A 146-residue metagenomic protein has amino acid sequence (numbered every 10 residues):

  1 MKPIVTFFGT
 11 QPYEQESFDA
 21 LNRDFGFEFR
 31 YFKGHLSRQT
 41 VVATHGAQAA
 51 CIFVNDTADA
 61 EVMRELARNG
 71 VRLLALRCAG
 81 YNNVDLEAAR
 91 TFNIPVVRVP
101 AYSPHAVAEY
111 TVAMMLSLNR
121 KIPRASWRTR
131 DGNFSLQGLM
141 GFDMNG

Functional and structural regions predicted by a protein language model:
M1-K2, N145: Immediate post-signal peptide segment of exported/extracytoplasmic ligand-binding proteins
K2-P95: An N-terminal-biased, well-structured beta-alpha scaffold segment characteristic of Rossmann-like dinucleotide-binding
F92-I94, P100-G146: Phosphate-binding beta-alpha-beta segment of Rossmann-like dinucleotide-binding domains, i.e., the NAD(P)
